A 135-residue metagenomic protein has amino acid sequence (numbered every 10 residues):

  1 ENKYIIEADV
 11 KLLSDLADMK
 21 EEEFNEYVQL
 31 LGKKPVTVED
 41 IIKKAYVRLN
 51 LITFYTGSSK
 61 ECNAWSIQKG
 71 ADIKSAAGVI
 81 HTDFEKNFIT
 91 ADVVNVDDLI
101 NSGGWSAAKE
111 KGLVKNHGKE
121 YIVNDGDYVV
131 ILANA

Functional and structural regions predicted by a protein language model:
E1-D125, V129-A135: C-terminal-of-GTPase-core extension/linker across diverse P-loop GTPases
